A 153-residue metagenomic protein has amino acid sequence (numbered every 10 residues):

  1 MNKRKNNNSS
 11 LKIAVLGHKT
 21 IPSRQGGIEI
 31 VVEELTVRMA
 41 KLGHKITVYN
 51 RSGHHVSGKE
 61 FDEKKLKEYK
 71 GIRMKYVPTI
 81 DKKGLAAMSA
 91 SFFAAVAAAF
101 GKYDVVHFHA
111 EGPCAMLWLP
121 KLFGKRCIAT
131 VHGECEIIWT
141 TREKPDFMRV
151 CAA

Functional and structural regions predicted by a protein language model:
M1-K12: Non-catalytic membrane-proximal stalk/linker segments that position and tether the catalytic domains
S10-Q25, V31, V37-K82: N-terminal strand-loop element at the rim of the active site of nucleotide-sugar-dependent glycosyltransferases
T20, G53, P113, E134-C135: Short, glycine/serine-rich, charged loops/turns that create anion-binding and catalytic segments at active sites
S23, K121-A153: Acceptor-binding helix/loop patch of EC 2.4 sugar-transfer enzymes, predominantly nucleotide-sugar-dependent
Q25, S57, C114-M116, W139: Active-site-proximal flexible loops/turns
I28-E29, A87: Short, conserved glycine- and acidic-residue-centered signature motifs in active-site or ligand-binding loops
K59-Y76, I80-V105, C114-F123, D146-A153: An amphipathic, basic-hydrophobic alpha-helix
F108-P113, V131: Short His-centered aromatic/hydrophobic patch
